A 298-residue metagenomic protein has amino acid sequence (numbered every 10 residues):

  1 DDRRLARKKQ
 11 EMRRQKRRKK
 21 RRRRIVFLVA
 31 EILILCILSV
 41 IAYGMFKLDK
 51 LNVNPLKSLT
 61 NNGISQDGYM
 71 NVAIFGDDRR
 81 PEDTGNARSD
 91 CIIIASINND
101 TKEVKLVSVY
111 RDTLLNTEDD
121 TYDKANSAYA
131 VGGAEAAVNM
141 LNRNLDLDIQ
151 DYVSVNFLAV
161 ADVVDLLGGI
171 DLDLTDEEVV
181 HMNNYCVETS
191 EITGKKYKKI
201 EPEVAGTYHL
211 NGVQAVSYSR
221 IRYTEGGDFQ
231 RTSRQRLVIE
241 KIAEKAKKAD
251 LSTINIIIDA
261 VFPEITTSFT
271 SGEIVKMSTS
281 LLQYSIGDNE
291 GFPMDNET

Functional and structural regions predicted by a protein language model:
K8-K102, K276-T279: Entry/capping segment at the start of metal-dependent catalytic domains with acidic active-site entry clusters
I64, G85, D165-T253: Flexible, polar/acidic helix-loop-strand segments at domain edges
S65-N71, D77, T84-R88, A130-V138 (+5 more regions): Solvent-exposed, acidic/flexible segments
D67-M70, A87-I92, T101-V109, D120 (+7 more regions): Extracytoplasmic
Y69, T113-D123, F262-T298: C-terminal solvent-exposed extensions
R79-T84, D123-V131, D146-D151, A205 (+3 more regions): Second-shell loop/turn segments in exported
C91, Y122, A134-N142, F157-A161 (+6 more regions): Extracytoplasmic/secreted envelope proteins and their assembly/folding machinery, especially bacterial periplasmic
V131-K195, K245-K248, T267-I274: Amphipathic, coiled-coil-like alpha-helical scaffolding segments used for oligomerization/assembly
